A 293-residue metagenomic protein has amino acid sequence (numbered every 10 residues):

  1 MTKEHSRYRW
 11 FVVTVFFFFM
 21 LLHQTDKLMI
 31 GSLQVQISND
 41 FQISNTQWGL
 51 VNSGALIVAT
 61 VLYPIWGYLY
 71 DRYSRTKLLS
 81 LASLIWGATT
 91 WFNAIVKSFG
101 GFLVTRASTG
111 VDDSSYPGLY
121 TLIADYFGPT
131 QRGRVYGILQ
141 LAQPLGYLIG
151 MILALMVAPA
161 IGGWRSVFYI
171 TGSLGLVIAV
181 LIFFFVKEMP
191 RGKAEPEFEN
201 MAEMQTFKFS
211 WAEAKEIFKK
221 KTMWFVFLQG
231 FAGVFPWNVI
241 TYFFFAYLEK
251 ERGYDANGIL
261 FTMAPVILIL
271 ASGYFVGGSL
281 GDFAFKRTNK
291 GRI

Functional and structural regions predicted by a protein language model:
F11-N45, W66, I240-F245: Extracytoplasmic
L28, L56-P64, S114, Y147-L148 (+1 more regions): Residue-level signature of mid-helix packing/kink "hotspots" within the transmembrane helices of 12-pass Major
I30-G31, K220-F275: Extracytoplasmic gate region of multi-pass secondary transporters
Q42, S74, I95-G101, G128 (+1 more regions): Helix-breaking motifs and short loop linkers at transmembrane-helix boundaries and internal kinks in secondary membrane
V61-F99: Conserved MFS/SLC helix-loop-helix module at the cytosolic interface between two early adjacent transmembrane helices
T105-P144: Cytoplasmic helix-loop-helix junction between adjacent transmembrane helices in 12-TM secondary transporters
L139-E188: Helix-loop-helix hairpin linking two adjacent transmembrane segments in secondary transporters
K187-A212: Flexible cytoplasmic inter-helical loops of multi-pass small-molecule transporters
